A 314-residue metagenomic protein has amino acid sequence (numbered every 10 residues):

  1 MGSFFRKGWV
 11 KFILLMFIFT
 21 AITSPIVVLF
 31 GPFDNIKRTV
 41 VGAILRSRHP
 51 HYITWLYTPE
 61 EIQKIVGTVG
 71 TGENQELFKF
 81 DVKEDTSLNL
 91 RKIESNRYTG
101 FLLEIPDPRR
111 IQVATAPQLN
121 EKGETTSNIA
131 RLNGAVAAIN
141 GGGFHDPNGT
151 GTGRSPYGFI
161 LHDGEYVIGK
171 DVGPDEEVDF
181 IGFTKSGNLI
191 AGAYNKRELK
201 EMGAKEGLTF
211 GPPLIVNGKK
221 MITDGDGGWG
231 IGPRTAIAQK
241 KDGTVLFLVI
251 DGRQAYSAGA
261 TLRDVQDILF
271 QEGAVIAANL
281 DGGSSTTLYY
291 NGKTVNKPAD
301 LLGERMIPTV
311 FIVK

Functional and structural regions predicted by a protein language model:
G2-V172: Zymogen propeptides
Y98-G100, L132-G134, E176-V178, T209 (+2 more regions): Extracytoplasmic
L102, F180, A236: Short, surface-exposed charged micro-motifs
I105-R109, H162-D163, G182-N188, N217 (+2 more regions): Short acidic-glycine loop/turn motifs at beta-strand connectors
P117-K122, N195-L199, I250-Q254: Short, solvent-exposed aromatic-acidic interface loops
P147-D226: Active-site-adjacent helix-turn-beta-strand microarchitecture at beta-sheet edges that either contains or buttresses
T152-D171, T223-V275, S285-K314: Conserved, well-ordered active-site substructure
